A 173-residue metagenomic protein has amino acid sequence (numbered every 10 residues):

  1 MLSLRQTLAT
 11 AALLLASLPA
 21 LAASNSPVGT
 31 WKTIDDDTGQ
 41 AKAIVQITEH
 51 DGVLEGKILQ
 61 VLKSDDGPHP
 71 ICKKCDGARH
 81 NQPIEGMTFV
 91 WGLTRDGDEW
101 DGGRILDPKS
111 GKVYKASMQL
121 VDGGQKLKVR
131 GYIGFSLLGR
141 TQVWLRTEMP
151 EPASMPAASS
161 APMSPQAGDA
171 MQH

Functional and structural regions predicted by a protein language model:
M1-A11: Bacterial N-terminal signal peptides that target proteins for export
S17-P19: N-terminal signal peptide c-region/cleavage motif recognized by signal peptidases
A23-W31: Cleaved targeting-peptide boundary
T33-A116, H173: Central antiparallel beta-sheet cores of small beta-barrel/beta-sandwich binding domains
E99-V143: Surface-exposed interaction patches
V143-E151: Short beta-strand-to-coil "C-cap" segments at the C-terminal boundary of structured domains/repeats, marking
P152-H173: Compositionally biased, proline/threonine/alanine/serine-rich low-complexity intrinsically disordered stretches
